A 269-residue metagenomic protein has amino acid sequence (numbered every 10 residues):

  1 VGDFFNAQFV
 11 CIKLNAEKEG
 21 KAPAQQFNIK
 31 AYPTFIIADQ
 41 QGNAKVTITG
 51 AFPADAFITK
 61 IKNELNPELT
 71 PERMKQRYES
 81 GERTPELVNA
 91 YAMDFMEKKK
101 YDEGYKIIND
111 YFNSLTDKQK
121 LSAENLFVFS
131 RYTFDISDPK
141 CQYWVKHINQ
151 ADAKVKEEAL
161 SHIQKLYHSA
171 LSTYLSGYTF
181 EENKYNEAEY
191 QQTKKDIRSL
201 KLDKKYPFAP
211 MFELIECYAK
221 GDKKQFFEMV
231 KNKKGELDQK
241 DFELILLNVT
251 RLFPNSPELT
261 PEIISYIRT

Functional and structural regions predicted by a protein language model:
V1-G20, I29-A31, I37-A38: Thiol-based oxidoreductase modules, predominantly thioredoxin-like and allied folds used for disulfide exchange
G2, N6, A24, A54 (+4 more regions): Extracytoplasmic/secreted envelope proteins and their assembly/folding machinery, especially bacterial periplasmic
N6, V10, Q40-N43, K62-N66 (+3 more regions): Sec-exported extracytoplasmic/periplasmic mature domains
N15-A16, F27, T49, E262: Extracytoplasmic/periplasmic, Sec-exported soluble proteins
E19-A22, N43, A56, K60 (+4 more regions): Extracytoplasmic/secreted proteins, especially bacterial periplasmic and envelope-associated proteins
K30-R73: Non-catalytic, surface beta->alpha helical segment in thiol-disulfide oxidoreductase systems
T59-K60, E68-Y91: CheY-like receiver
G81-T269: Oxidative protein folding and maturation machinery
